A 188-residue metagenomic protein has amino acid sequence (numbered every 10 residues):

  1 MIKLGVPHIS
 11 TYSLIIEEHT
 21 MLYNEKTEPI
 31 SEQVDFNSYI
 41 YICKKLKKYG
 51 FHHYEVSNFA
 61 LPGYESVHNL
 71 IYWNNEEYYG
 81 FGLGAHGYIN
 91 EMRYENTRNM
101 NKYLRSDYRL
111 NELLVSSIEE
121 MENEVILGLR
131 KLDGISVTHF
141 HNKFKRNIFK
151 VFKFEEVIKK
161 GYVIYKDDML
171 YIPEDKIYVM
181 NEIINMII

Functional and structural regions predicted by a protein language model:
M1-F144: C-terminal scaffold of the Radical SAM
E55, I158-D168: A short, conserved structural fragment
E122, V137, V151-F154, I177: Short amphipathic alpha-helical surface patches that serve as generic macromolecular interface elements
V137, Y165, M180: Short active-site-adjacent structural elements
F144-K159: Short amphipathic alpha-helical interaction segments
M169-P173: Minor-groove-contacting beta-hairpin "wing" of winged helix-turn-helix DNA-binding domains
D175-I188: Short, amphipathic alpha-helical interaction segments positioned at domain boundaries
